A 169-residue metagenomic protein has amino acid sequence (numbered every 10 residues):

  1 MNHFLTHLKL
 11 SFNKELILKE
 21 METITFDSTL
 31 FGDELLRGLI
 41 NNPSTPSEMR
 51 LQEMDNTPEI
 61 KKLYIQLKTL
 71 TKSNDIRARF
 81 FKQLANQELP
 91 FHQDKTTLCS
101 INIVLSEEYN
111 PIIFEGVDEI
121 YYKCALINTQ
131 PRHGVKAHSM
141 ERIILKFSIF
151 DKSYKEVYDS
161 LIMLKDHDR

Functional and structural regions predicted by a protein language model:
M1-F4, L126, M163-R169: Fe(II)/2-oxoglutarate
M1-S73: Non-heme Fe(II)/2-oxoglutarate
T6, L145, S153-K155: N-acyltransferase acceptor-side catalytic subdomain
K9-F12, L105, F147-D151: Short beta-strand-to-loop capping motifs
L63-Q66, T71-P131, R142-I143: Catalytic core of non-heme Fe(II) oxygenases with the double-stranded beta-helix
Q87-F91, H133-K136, S153-V157: Short catalytic/ligand-binding loop motif for oxyanion handling, primarily in non-cytosolic enzymes, centered on
P131-L145, F150: Ligand-binding loop in jelly-roll beta-barrel domains
I149-R169: Active-site or metal-binding loop neighborhoods of secreted/extracellular toxin and effector enzymes
